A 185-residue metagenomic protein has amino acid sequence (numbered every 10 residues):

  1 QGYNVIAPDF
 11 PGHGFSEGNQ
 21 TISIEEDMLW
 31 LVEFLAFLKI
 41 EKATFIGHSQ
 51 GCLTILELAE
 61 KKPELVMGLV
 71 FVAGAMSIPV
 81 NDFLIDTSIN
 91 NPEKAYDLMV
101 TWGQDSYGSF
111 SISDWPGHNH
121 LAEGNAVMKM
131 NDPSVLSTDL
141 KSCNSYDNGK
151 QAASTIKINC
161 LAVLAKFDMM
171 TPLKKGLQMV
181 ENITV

Functional and structural regions predicted by a protein language model:
N4-Q50: Active-site loop/oxyanion-hole signature of alpha/beta-hydrolase fold enzymes
S16-I22, V80-D82, L173-K174: Conserved catalytic-core motifs of eukaryotic protein kinase domains, centered on the activation segment
F37-P79: Conserved hydrolase catalytic core segment
P79-T155: Conserved alpha/beta-hydrolase catalytic His-Asp/Glu region
I156, A162-L164, D168: Short beta-strand/loop motif that positions the catalytic acidic residue of the alpha/beta-hydrolase fold
I158, P172-E181: Short alpha-helix in the alpha/beta-hydrolase fold that links the catalytic acid
